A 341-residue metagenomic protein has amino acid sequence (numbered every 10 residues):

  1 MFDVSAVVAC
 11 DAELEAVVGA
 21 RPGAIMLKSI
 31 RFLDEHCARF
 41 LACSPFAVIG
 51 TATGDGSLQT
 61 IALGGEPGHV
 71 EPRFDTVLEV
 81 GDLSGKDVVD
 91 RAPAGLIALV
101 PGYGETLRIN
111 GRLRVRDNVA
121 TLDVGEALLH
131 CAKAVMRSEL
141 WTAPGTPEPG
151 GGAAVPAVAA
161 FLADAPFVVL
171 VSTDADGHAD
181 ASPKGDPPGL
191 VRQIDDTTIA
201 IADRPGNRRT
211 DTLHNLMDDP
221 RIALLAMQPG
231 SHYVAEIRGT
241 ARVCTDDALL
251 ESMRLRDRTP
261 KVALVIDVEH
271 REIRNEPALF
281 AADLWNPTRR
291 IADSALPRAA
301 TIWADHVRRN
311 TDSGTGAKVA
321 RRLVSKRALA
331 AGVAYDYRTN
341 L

Functional and structural regions predicted by a protein language model:
M1-L341: Binding-site signature for planar aromatic cofactors or substrates
